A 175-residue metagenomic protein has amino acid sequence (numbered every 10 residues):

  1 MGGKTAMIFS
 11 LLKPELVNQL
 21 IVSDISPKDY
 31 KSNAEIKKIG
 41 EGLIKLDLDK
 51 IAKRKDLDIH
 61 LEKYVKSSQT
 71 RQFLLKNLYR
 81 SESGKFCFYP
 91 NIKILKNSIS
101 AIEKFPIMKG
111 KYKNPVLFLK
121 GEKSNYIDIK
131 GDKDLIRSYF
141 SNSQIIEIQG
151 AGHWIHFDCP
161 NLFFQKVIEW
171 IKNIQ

Functional and structural regions predicted by a protein language model:
G2, A6: Gly/Ala-rich beta-loop-alpha elbow adjacent to hydrolase catalytic centers
M7, Q19-V22, P27-D29, Y64 (+4 more regions): Preference for well-ordered, secondary-structure-rich cores of eukaryotic proteins
M7-I51, L57: Flexible "cap/lid" loop of the alpha/beta hydrolase fold
I8-E15, S138, Q165, E169: Short, well-ordered alpha-helices that flank and scaffold nucleotide-derived cofactor binding pockets
S23-D24, N91, D158: Conserved acidic functional residues
D49-E103: Conserved alpha/beta-hydrolase catalytic His-Asp/Glu region
E82-Y139, Q144-E147: Conserved serine/cysteine hydrolase catalytic core
S143-Q175: Catalytic active-site module of serine/aspartate enzymes centered on a nucleophile-bearing elbow/loop
